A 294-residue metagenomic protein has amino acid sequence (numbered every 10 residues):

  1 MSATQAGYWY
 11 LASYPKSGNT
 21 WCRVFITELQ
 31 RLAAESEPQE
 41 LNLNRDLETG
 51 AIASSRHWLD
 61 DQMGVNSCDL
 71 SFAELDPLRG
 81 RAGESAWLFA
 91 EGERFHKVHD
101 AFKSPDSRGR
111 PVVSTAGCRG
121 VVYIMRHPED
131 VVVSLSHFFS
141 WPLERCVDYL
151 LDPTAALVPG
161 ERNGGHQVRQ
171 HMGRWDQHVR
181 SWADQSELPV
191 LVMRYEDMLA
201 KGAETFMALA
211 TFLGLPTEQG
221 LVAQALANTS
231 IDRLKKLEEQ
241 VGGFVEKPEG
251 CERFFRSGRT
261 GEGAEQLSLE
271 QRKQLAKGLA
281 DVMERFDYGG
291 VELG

Functional and structural regions predicted by a protein language model:
M1-V192, R256-G294: PAPS-dependent sulfotransferase catalytic domain
G18-L32, V192-T217, A225, R233-L234: PAPS/PAP-binding and catalytic site of the sulfotransferase fold
A101, H127, E196, N228-I231: Short, solvent-exposed coil/turn elements at secondary-structure transition points
R174-Q177, E204, G250: Generic alpha-helical secondary structure signal
P216, N228, D281-R285: Hydrophobic alpha-helical segments
T217-G220, S268: Structural helix-adjacent loops and short alpha-helical linkers that scaffold large soluble proteins
Q219-A227, D287-G294: Short, flexible loop/turn segments with low-complexity composition
L226-K277: PAPS-dependent sulfotransferase catalytic core
